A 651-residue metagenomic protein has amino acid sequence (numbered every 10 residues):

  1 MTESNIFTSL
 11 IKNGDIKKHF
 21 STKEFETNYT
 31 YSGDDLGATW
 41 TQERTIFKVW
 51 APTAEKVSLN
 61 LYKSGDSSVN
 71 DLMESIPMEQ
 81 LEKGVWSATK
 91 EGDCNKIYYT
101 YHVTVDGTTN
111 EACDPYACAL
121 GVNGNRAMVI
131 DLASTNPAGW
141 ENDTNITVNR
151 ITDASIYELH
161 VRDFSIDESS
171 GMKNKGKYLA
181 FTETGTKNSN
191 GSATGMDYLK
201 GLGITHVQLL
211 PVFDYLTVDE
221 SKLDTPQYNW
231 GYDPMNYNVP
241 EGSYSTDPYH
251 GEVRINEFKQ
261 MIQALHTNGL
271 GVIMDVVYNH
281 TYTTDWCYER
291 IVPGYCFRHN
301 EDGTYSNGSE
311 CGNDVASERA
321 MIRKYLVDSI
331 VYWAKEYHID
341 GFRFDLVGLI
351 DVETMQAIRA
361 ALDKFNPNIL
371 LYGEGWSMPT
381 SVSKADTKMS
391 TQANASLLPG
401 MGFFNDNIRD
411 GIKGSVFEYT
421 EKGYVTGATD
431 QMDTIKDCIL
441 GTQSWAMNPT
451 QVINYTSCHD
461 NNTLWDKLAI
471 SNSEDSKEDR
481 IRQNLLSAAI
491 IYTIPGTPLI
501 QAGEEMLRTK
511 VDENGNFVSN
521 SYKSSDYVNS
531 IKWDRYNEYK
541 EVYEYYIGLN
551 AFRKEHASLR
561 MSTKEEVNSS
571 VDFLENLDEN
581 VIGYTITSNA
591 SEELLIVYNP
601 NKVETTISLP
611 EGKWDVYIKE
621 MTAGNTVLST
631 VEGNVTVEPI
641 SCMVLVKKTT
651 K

Functional and structural regions predicted by a protein language model:
M1-I46, S68, L72, Q80-E183: The feature marks proteins involved in alpha-glucan
T45-P52, I596-Y598: Short edge beta-strand/loop segments characteristic of extracellular beta-sandwich folds
V49, Y101, L159, L209 (+9 more regions): Conserved, mostly hydrophobic/aromatic
W50-K56, N601-K602, E611-G612: Short proline/glycine-enriched turn/loop motifs at strand-loop junctions of beta-rich domains
A51, N95-I97, L628-K651: C-terminal beta-strand-rich structural cap/linker in extracellular carbohydrate-active enzymes
Y62, R480, I531, E541 (+4 more regions): C-terminal accessory region downstream of the catalytic core in glycan-modifying enzymes
A127-I130, R359-L507, E513, A557 (+5 more regions): Conserved alpha/beta catalytic core and glycan-binding cleft of carbohydrate-active enzymes
R162-Y337, V347, T354-N366, L370: Substrate-binding/active-site clefts of carbohydrate-active enzymes
